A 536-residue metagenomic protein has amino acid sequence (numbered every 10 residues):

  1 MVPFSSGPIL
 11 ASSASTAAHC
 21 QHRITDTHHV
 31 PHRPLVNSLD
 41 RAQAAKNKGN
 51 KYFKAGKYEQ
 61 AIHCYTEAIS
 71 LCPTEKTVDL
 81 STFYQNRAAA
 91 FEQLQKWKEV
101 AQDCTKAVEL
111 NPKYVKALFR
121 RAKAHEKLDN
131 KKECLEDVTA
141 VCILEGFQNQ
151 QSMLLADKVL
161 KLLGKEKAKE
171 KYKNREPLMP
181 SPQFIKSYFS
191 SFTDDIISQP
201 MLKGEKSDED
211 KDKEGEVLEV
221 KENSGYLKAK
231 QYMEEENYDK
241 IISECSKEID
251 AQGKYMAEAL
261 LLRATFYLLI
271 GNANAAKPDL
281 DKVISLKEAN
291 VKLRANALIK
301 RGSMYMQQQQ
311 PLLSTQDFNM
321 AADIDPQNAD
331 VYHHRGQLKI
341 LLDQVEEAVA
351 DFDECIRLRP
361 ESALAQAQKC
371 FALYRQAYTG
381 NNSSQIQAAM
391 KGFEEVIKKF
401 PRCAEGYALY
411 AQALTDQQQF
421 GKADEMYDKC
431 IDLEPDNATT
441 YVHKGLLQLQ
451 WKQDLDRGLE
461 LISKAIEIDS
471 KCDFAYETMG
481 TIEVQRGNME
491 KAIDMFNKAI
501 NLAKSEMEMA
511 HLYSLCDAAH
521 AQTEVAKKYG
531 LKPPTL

Functional and structural regions predicted by a protein language model:
M1-L536: Alpha-helical tetratricopeptide repeat
